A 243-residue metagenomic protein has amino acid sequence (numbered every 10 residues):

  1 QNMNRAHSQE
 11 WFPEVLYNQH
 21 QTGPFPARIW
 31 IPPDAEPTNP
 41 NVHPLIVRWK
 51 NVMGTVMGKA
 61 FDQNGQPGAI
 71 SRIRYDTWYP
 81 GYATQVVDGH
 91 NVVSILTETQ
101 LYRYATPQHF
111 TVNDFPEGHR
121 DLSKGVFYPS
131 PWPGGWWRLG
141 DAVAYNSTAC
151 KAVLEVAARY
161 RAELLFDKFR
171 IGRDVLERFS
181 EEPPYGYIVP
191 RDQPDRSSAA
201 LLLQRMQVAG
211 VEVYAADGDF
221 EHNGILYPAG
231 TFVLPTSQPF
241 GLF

Functional and structural regions predicted by a protein language model:
Q1-N18, G23-P24: A conserved hydrophobic secondary-structure block that centers on an alpha-helix together with its immediately flanking
A6, W11-E14, W30-A69, I73-Y79 (+1 more regions): Intrinsic-disorder/low-complexity accessory segments
